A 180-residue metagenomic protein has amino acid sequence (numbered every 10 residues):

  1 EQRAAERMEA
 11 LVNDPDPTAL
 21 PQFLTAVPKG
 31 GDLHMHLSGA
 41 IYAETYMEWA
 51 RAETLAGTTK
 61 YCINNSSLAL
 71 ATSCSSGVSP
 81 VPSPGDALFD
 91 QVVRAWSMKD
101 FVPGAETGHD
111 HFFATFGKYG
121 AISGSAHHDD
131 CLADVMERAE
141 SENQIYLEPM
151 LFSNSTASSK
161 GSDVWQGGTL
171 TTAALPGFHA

Functional and structural regions predicted by a protein language model:
E1-A180: Metal-cofactor-binding active-site regions of metalloenzymes
